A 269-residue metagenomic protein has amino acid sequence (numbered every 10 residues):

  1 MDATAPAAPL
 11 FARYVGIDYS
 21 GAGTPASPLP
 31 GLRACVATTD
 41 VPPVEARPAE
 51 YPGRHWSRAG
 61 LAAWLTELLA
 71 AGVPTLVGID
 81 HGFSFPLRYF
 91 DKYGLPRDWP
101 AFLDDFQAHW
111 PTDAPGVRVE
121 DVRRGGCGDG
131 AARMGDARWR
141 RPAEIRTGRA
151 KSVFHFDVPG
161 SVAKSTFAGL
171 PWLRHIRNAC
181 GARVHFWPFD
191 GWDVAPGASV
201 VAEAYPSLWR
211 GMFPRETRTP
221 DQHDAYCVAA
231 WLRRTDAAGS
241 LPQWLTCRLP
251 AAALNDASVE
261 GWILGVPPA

Functional and structural regions predicted by a protein language model:
D2-V15, Y19-A269: RNase H-like (RuvC/DEDD) metal-dependent nuclease/polynucleotide-processing core
